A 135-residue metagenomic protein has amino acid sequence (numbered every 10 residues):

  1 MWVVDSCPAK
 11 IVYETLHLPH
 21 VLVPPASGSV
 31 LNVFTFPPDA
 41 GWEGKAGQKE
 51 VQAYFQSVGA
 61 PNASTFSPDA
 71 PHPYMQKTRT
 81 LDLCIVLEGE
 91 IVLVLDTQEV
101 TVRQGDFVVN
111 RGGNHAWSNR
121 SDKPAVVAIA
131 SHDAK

Functional and structural regions predicted by a protein language model:
M1-P38: Short, well-structured hydrophobic secondary-structure segments
G28-V30, T80, P124: A structure-centric signal for secondary-structure junctions around beta-strands
V30-T78, R111-N114: Conserved short histidine dyad/triad with adjacent acidic residue
V33, L83, E99, F107-V109 (+1 more regions): Conserved hydrophobic/aromatic beta-strand scaffold that supports enzyme active sites
P38, E90, A134: Short, glycine/serine-rich, charged loops/turns that create anion-binding and catalytic segments at active sites
Q76-Q104: A short beta-strand-loop-beta hairpin characteristic of the jelly-roll/cupin
E99-R103, G112-A134: Ligand-binding loop in jelly-roll beta-barrel domains
